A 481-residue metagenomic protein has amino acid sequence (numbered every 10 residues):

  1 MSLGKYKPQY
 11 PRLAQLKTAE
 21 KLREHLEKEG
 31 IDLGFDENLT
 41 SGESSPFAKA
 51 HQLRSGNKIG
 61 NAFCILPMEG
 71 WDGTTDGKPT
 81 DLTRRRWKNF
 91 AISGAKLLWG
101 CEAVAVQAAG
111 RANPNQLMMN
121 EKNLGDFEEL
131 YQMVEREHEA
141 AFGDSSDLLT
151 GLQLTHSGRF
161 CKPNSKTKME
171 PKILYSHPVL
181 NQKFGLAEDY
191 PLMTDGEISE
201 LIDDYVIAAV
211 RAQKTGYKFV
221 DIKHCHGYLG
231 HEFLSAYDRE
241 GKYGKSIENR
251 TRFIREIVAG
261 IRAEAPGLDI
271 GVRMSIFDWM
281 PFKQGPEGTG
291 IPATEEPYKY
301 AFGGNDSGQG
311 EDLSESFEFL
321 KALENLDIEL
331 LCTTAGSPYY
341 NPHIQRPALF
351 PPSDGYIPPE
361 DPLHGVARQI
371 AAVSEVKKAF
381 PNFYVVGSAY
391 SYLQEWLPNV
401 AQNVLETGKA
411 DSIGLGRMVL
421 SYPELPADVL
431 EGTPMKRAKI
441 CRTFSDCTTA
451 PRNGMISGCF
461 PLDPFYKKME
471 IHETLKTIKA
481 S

Functional and structural regions predicted by a protein language model:
M1-S481: Flavin-dependent oxidoreductase catalytic cores
